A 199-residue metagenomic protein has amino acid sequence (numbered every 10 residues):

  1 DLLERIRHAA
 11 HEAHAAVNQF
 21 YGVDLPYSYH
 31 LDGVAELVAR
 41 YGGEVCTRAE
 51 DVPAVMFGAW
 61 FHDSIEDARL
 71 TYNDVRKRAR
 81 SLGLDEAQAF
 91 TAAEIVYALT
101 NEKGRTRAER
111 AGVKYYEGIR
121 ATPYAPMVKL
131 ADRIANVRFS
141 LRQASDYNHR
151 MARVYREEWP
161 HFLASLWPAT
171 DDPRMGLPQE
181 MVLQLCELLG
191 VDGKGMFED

Functional and structural regions predicted by a protein language model:
D1-D199: Active-site helical microenvironments for divalent-metal-assisted chemistry
